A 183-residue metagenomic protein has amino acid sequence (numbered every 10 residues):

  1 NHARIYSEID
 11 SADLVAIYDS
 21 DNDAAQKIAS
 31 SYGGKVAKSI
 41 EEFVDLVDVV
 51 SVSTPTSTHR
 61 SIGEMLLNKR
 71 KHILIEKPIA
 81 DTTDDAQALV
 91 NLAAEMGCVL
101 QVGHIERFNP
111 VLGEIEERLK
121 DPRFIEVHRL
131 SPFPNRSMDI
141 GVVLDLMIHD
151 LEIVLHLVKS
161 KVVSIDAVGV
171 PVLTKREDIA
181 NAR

Functional and structural regions predicted by a protein language model:
N1-S31, V154: N-terminal Rossmann-like dinucleotide-binding module
H2, Y32-V90: Beta-loop-alpha module in the N-terminal Rossmann-like domain of NAD(P)-dependent dehydrogenases, especially those
R4, Q26, E41, E64 (+2 more regions): Active-site phosphate/pyrophosphate- and oxyanion-stabilizing loops and adjacent acidic/basic residues in soluble
A12, D48, K71, M96-V99: Short, well-ordered coil/turn segments that N-cap beta-strands
V15, D48, R123: Conserved acidic residues
K38-E41, R129, V170: Conserved SAM/SAH-binding loop
A80-S137: A contiguous active-site-proximal alpha/beta segment in oxidoreductase catalytic domains
P134-R183: Rossmann-like dinucleotide-binding domain that binds NAD(P)(H)
